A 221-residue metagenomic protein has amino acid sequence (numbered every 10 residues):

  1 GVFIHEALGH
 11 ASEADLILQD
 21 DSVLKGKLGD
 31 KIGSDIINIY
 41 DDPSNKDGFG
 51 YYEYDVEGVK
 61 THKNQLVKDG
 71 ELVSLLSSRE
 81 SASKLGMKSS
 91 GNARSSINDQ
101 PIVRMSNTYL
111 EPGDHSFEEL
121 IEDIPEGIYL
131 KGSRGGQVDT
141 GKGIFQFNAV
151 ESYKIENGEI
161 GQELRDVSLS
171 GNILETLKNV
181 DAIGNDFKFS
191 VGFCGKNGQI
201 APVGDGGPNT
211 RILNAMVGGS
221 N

Functional and structural regions predicted by a protein language model:
G1-N221: N-terminal small-residue-enriched
